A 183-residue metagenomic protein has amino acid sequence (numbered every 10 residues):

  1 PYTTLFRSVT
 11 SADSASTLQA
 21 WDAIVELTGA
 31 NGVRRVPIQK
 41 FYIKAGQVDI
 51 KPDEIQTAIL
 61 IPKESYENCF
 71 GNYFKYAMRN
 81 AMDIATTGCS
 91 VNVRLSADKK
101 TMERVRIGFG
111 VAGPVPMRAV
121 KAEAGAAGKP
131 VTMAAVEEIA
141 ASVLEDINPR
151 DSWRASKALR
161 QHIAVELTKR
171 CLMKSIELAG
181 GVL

Functional and structural regions predicted by a protein language model:
P1-L183: C-terminal structural segment of proteins
